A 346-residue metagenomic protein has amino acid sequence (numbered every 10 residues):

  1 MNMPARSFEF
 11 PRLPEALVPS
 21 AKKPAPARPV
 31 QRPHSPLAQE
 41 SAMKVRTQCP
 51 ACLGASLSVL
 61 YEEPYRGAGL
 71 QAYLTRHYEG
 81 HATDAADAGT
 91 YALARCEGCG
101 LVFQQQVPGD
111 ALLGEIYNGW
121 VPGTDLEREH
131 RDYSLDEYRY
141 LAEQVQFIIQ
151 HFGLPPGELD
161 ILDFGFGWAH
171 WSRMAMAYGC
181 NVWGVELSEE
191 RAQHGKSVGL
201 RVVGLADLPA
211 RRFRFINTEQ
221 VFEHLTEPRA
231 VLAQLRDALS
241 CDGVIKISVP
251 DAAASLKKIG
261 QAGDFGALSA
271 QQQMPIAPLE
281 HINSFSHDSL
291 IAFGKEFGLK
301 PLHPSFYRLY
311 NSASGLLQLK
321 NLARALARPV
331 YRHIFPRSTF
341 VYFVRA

Functional and structural regions predicted by a protein language model:
P4-E219, P228-Q234, F293, S305-L309 (+2 more regions): Conserved N-terminal segment of class I S-adenosyl-L-methionine
E63-R76, P250-N283, D288-F293, L309-N311 (+1 more regions): Short, glycine-/aromatic-enriched active-site segment of Class I SAM-dependent methyltransferases
R191, V221-F222, D251-A253: Active-site-proximal loop/turn and secondary-structure-junction residues that shape catalytic pockets, frequently
E219-T226, S248, E280: Short catalytic micro-motifs in class I SAM-dependent methyltransferases
L225-T226, L239-C241: Helix-to-beta-strand junctions that scaffold the AdoMet/dcAdoMet cofactor pocket in Class I SAM-dependent enzymes
D242-P250: Conserved beta-strand signature within the Rossmann-like core of class I S-adenosyl-L-methionine
F293, F297-L299: A structural motif corresponding to the C-terminal end of an alpha-helix and its immediate exit/capping segment
